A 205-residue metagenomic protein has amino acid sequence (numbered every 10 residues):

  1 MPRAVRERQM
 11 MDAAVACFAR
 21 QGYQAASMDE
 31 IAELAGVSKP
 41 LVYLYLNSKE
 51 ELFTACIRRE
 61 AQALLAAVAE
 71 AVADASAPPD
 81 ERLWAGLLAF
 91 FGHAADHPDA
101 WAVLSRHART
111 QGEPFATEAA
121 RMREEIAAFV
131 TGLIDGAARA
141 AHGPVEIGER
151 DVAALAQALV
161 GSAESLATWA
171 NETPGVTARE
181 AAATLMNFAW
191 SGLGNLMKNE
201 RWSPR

Functional and structural regions predicted by a protein language model:
M1-V5, A138-I147, M197-R205: N-terminal intrinsically disordered/low-complexity leader segments
Q9, A13, C17-E51, A55: Helix-turn-helix
E51, A85, G92-T131, H142-R150 (+2 more regions): Short secondary-structure transition hinges
F53-E60, A67: Alpha-helical DNA-contacting segments of helix-turn-helix folds
A55, E70-D99, A156-L159, A182: Hydrophobic alpha-helical connector segments
Q62-A69, E113-A140, A153-Q157, E180-S191: Amphipathic alpha-helical packing segments from all-alpha helical-bundle domains
G92-D96, A100, G132, A156-V176 (+1 more regions): Amphipathic C-terminal alpha-helical segment
